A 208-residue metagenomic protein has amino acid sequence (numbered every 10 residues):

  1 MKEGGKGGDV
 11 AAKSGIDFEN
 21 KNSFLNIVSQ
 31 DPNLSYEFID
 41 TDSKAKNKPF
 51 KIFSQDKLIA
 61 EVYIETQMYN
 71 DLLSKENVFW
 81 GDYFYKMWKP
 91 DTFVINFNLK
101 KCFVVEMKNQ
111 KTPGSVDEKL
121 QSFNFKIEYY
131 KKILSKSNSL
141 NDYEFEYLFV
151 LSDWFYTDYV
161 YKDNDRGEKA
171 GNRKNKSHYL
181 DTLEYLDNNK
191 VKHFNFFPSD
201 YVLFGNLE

Functional and structural regions predicted by a protein language model:
M1-S54, Q67: Nuclease-adjacent, charged terminal/linker segments that flank catalytic cores
L34-D42, K136-F145: Short glycine-rich, low-complexity/disordered patches
Y36-N98: Active-site metal-binding core of divalent-cation-utilizing nuclease and nuclease-like domains
T92-V94, K101-Q110: Conserved catalytic cores of phosphodiester-cleaving nucleases, focusing on short active-site segments
F97-K100, N141: Short, solvent-exposed loop/turn segments that connect beta-strands within catalytic domains and beta-strand-rich
E106-L120, W154: Short beta-strand-loop-alpha-helix junction that forms the active-site gateway of nucleic-acid-processing nucleases
V116-S137: Short, charged, amphipathic alpha-helix that recurs within catalytic cores of restriction-modification and other
N138-E208: Domain-level recognition of nuclease-like catalytic cores that cleave nucleotide substrates
